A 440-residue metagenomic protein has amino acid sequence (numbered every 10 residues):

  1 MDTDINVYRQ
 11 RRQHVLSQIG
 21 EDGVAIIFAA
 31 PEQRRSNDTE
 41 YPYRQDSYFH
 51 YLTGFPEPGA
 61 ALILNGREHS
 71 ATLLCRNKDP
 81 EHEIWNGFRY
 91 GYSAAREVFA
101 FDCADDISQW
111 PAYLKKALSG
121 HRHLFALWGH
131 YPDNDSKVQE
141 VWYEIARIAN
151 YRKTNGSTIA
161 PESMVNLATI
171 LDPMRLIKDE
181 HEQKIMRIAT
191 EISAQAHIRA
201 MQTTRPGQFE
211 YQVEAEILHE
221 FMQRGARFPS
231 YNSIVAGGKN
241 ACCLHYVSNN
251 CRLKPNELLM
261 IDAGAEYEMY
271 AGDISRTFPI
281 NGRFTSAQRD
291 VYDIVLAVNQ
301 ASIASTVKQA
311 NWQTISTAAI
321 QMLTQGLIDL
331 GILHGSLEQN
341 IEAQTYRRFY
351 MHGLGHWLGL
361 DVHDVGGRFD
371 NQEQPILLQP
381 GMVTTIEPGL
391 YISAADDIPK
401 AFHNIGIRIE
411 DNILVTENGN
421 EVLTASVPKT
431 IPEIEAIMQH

Functional and structural regions predicted by a protein language model:
M1-H440: Active-site neighborhoods and metal-handling regions in enzymes and metal-associated proteins
